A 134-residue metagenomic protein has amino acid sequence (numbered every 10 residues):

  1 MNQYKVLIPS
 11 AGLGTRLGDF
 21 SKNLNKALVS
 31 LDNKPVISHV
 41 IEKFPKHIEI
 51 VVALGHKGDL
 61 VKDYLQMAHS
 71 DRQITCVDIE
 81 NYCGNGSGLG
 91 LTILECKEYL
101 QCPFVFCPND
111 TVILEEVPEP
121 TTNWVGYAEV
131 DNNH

Functional and structural regions predicted by a protein language model:
M1-I8, R16, S30, K34-F106: Conserved N-terminal catalytic core of the sugar/cofactor nucleotidyltransferase
L13: Conserved SAM/SAH-binding loop
D19-K22: Conserved catalytic-core motifs of eukaryotic protein kinase domains, centered on the activation segment
V105-C107, V125-G126: Short hydrophobic-aromatic micro-motifs
N109-V112: The conserved acidic donor/metal-binding loop of glycosyltransferases
L114-H134: Conserved core of the sugar-phosphate nucleotidyltransferase
